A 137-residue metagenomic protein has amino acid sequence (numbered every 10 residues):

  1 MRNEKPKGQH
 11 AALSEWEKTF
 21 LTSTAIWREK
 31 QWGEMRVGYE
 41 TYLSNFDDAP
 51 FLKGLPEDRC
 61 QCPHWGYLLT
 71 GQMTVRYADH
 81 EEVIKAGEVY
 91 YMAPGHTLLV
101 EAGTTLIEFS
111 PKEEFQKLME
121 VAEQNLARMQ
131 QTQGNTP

Functional and structural regions predicted by a protein language model:
M1-A49, P56, R128-P137: A short, N-terminal "cap"/entry segment at the start of jelly-roll beta-barrel domains of the cupin/DSBH fold
G33, R76-H80, E101-G103: Short strand-coil-strand connectors
M35, A93-M119: Ligand-binding loop in jelly-roll beta-barrel domains
A49-F51, K85-G87, K117-E120: A short, polar/proline- and glycine-enriched secondary-structure boundary/capping micro-motif
D58-V75: Short, conserved beta-strand element in jelly-roll/cupin
Y77-H96: Short acidic-glycine-tyrosine-enriched beta hairpin
K112-T132: Short peripheral tails and domain-boundary helices/loops at the edges of structured domains
